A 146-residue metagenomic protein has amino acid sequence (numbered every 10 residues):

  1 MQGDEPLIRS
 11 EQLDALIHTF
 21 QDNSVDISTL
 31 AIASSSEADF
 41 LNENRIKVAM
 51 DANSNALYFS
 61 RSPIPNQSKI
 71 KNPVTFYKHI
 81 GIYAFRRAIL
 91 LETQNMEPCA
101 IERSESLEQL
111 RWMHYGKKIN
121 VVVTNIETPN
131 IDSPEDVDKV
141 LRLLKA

Functional and structural regions predicted by a protein language model:
M1-G3: Active-site acidic Asp-centered loop
P6-L7, T128: A short, conserved beta-strand element in the Rossmann-like catalytic core that flanks the donor/metal-binding loop
I8-C99: Conserved core of the sugar-phosphate nucleotidyltransferase
P73-A146: Conserved alpha/beta core of the MobA/IspD/sugar-nucleotide pyrophosphorylase nucleotidyltransferase superfamily
